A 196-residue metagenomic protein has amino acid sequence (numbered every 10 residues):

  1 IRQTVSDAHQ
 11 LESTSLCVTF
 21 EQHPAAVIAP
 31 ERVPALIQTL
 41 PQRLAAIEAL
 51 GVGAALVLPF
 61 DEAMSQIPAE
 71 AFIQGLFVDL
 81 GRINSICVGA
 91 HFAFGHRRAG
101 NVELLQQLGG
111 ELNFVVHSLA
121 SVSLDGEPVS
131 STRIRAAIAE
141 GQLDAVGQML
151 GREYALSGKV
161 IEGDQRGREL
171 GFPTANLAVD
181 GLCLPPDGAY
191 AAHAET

Functional and structural regions predicted by a protein language model:
I1-T196: Nucleotidyltransferase catalytic core that binds NTPs
